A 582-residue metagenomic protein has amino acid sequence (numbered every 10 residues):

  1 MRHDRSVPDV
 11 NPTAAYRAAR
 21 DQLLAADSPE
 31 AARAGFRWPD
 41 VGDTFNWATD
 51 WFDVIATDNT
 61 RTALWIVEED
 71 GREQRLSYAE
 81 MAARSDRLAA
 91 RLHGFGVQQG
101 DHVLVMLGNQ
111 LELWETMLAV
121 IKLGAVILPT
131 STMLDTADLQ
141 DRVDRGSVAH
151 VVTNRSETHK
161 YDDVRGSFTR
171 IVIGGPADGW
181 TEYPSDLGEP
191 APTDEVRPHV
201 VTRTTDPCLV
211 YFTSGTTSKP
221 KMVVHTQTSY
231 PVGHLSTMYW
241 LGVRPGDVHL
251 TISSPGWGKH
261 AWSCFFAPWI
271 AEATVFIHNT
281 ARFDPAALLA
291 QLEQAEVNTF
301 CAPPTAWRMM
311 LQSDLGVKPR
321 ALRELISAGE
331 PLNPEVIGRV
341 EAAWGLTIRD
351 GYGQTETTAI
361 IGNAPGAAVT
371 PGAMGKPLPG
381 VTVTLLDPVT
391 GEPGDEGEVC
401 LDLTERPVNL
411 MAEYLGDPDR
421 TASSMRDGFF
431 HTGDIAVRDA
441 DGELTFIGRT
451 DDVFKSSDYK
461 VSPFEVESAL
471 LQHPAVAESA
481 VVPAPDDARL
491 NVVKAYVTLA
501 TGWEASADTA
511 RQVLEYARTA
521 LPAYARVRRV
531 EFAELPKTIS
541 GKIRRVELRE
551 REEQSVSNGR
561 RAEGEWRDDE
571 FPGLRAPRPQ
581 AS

Functional and structural regions predicted by a protein language model:
M1-R17, T421, G428, D458 (+2 more regions): AMP-binding adenylation
T60-T62, A177-D178, E189-F212, S218-K219 (+1 more regions): Conserved pre-ATP/AMP-binding loop-to-beta segment of ANL
Q74-A79, V201, C208-V232: Conserved AMP-binding A3 loop
L134-D135, D141, V151-N154, F300 (+5 more regions): AMP-binding/adenylate-forming catalytic core of the ANL superfamily
P231-V248, G258-N298, S313: Conserved AMP-binding/adenylation subdomain of ANL enzymes
I270, V297-C301, L311-T370, T382 (+1 more regions): Gly/Ser/Thr-rich phosphate-binding loop
G345, R406-G433, T450, P463 (+2 more regions): Conserved ANL (AMP-binding/adenylate-forming) active-site segment centered on the GW(Y/F)…HTG consensus within
P377, T390-S423, V461, S555: Conserved ATP/PPi-binding loop(s) of AMP-dependent carboxylate-activating enzymes
